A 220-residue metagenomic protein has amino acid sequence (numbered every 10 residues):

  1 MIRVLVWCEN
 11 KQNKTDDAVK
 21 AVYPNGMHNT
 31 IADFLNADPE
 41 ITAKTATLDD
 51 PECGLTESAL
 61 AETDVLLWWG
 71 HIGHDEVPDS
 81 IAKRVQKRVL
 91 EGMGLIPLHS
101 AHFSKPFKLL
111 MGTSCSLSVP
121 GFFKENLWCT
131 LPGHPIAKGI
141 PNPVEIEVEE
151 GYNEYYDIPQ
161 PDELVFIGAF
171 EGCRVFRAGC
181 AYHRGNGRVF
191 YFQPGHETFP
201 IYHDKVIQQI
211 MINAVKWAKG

Functional and structural regions predicted by a protein language model:
M1-E62: Aromatic-Pro/Gly-enriched surface loop or interdomain linker that acts as a lid/target-recognition segment
L5-E9, L98, F192: Short hydrophobic segments within beta-strands
E9, G70-H71, G195: Cell-envelope and extracellular/periplasmic
T42-K44, S116-Q193: Catalytic beta-strand/loop cores that center a nucleophilic Ser/Cys/Thr and support acyl-enzyme chemistry
D49-T56, G73-P78, E171-G172: Acidic-and-aromatic substrate-binding clefts and catalytic sites of carbohydrate-active enzymes
V65-W69, Y191-Q193: Structural motif
I72-G139: A glycine-rich, often tryptophan-bearing local segment used as a flexible ligand/cofactor-contacting loop or short
P120-G121, F176, R184-G220: Extracellular ligand-binding/catalytic regions of CAZymes and related secreted enzymes and adhesion modules
